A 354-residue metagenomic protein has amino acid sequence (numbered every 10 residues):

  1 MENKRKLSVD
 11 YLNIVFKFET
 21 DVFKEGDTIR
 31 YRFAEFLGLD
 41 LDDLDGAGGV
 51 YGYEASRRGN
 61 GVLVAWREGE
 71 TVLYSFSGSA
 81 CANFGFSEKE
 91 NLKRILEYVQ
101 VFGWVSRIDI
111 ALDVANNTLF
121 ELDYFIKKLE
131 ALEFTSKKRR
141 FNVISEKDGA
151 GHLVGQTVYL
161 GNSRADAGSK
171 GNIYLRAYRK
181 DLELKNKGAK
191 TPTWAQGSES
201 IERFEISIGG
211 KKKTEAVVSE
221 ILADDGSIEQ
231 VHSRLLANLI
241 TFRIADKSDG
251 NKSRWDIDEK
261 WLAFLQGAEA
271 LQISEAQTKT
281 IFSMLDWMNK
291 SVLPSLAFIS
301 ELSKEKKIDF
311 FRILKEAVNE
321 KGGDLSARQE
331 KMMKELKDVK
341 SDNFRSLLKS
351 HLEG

Functional and structural regions predicted by a protein language model:
M1-K279, W287-G354: Structured, helix-rich domain cores that form ligand/interaction pockets
M284: Residues in the recognition helix of alpha-helical DNA-binding motifs
